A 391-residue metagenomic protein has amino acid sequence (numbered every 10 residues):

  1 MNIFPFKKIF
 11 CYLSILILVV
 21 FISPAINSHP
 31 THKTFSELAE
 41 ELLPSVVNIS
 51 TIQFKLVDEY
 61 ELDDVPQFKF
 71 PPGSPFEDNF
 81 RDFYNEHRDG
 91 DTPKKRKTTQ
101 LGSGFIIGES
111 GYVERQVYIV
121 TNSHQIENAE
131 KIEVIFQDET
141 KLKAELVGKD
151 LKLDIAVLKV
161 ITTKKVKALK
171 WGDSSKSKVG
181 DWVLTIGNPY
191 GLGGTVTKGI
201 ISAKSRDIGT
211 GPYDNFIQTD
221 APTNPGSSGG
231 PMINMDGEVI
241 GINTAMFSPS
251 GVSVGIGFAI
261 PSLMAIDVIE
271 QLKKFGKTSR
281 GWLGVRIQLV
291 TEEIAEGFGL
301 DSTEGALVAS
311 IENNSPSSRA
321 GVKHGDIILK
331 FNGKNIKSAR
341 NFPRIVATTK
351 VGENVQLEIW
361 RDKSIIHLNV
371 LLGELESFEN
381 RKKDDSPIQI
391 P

Functional and structural regions predicted by a protein language model:
N2-S14, I22-I26, K33-E37, D58 (+10 more regions): C-terminal recognition in membrane/secretory proteostasis and scaffolding
N27-E37, E41-I119, E127-E130, T140 (+3 more regions): Glycine-biased strand-turn-strand hairpin within the trypsin-fold
F35, L56-E61, E127-K131, V166 (+6 more regions): Active-site loop architecture of trypsin-fold serine endopeptidases
F54-K55, E109, N128, K149-L153 (+3 more regions): Short, conserved beta-turn/loop elements at beta-strand boundaries and strand-helix junctions
R96, Q100-S103, L169-G172, Q218-I233 (+2 more regions): Gly/Ser-rich catalytic serine loop of serine hydrolases
K131-Q137, V183-G187, E353-W360: Short conserved beta-strand and strand-loop elements enriched in small hydrophobics with frequent Asp/Gly
E133-T163, N188, T349: Conserved catalytic-core segment of clan PA serine endopeptidases
D173-G193: Short glycine/Trp-rich loop-beta-loop segment that forms part of the substrate-binding cleft
